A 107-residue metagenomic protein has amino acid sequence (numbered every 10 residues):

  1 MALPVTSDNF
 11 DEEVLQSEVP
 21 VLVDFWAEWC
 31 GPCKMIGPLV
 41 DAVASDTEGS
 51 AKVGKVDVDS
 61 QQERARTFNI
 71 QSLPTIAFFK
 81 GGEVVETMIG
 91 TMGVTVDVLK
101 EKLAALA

Functional and structural regions predicted by a protein language model:
L3-V21, Q62: A short beta-strand-turn-helix
T6, W26, K52-G54: Conserved Rossmann-like nucleotide-binding pocket used by diverse enzymes that bind dinucleotide cofactors
E18-P20, G37-V56: Conserved helix-turn-beta segment immediately C-terminal to the redox Cys motif in thioredoxin-like folds
E18-V19, F25-W29, S72: Short pre-active-site segment immediately N-terminal to redox-active cysteine/selenocysteine motifs in thiol-based
L22, V40, R64, P74-M88: A short, hydrophobic beta-strand/beta-hairpin element that forms part of a small beta-sheet core
F25-L39: Conserved redox-active cysteine motifs that mediate thiol-disulfide chemistry, especially di-cysteine Cys-X(1-2)-Cys
V58-A65: Structural microenvironment flanking redox-active thiols in thiol-disulfide oxidoreductases
A77-A107: Non-catalytic, surface beta->alpha helical segment in thiol-disulfide oxidoreductase systems
